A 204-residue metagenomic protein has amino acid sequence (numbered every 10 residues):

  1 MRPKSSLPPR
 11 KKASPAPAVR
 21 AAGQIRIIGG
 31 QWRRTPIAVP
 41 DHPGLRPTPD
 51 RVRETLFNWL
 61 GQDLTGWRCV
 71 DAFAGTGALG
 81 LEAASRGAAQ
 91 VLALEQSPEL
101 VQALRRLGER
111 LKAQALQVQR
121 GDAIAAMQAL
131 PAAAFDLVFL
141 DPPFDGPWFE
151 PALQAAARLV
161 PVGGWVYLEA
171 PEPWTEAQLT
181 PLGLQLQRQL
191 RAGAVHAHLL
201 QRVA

Functional and structural regions predicted by a protein language model:
M1-A204: Class I S-adenosyl-L-methionine-dependent methyltransferase catalytic core
